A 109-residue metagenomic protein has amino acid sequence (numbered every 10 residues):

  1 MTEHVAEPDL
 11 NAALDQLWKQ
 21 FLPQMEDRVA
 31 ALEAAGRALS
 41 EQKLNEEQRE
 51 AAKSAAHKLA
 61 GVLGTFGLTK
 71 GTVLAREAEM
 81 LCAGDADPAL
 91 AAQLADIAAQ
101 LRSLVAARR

Functional and structural regions predicted by a protein language model:
V5: Regulatory/sensor and coupling segments of signal-transduction and defense proteins
P8-K53, L90-R108: Long, amphipathic alpha-helical coiled-coil segments characteristic of histidine-phosphotransfer scaffolds
A13, G71-A89, V105-R109: Hydrophobic transmembrane alpha-helix bundles
W18, M25, G64-G67, A86: Flexible interhelical turns and helix-capping residues at alpha-helix boundaries within structured domains
L44-G84: Extended, amphipathic alpha-helices with heptad-repeat/coiled-coil or helix-bundle character that serve as
